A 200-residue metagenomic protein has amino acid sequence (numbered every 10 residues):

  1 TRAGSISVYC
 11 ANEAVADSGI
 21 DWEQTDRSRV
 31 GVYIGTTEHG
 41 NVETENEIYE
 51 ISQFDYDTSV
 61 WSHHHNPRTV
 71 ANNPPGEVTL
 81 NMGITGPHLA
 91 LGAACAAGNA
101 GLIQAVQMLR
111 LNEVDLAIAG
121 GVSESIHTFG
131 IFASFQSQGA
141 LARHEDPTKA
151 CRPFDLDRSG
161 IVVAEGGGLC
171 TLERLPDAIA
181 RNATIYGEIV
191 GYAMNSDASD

Functional and structural regions predicted by a protein language model:
T1-A93, V122-F132: Conserved beta-ketoacyl condensing-enzyme motif
S7-I20, A71-P74, V78-M82, H88-V122 (+1 more regions): Active-site-proximal alpha-helical scaffold in enzymes
I20, F135, F154-D155: Short clusters of hydrophobic/aromatic residues that line enzyme substrate/ligand-binding pockets
Q24, H88, I118, H144 (+1 more regions): A generic structural-conservation signal
R29-Y33, D115-A119, C151, Y186: Short glycine-aspartate micro-motif
H39-E43, E124-C151, L169, A193-S199: Active-site-adjacent elements of ketosynthase-type condensing enzymes
D146-D200: Condensing-enzyme catalytic core mediating Claisen C-C bond formation in acyl metabolism
